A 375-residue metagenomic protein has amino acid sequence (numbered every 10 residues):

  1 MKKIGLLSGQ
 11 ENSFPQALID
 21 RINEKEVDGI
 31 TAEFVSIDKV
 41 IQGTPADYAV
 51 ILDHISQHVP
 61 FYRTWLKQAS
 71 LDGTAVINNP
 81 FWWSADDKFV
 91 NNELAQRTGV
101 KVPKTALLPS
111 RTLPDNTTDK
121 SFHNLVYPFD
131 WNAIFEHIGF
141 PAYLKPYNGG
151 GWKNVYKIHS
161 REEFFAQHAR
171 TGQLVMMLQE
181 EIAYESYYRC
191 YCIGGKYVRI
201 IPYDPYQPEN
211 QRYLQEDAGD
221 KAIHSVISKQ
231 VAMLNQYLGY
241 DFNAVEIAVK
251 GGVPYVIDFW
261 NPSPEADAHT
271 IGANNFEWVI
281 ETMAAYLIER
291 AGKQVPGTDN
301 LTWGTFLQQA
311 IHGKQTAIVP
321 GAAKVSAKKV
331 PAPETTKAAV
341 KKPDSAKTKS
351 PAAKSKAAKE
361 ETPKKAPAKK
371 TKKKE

Functional and structural regions predicted by a protein language model:
K2-S8, S70-G73, F81-Y188, E216-S228 (+1 more regions): Active-site nucleotide/adenylate-binding loops and adjacent lid/helix of ATP-dependent enzymes
G9-S121: Conserved N-proximal alpha/beta basic substrate-recognition cap immediately N-terminal to, or forming the N-lobe
E11-N12, Q57-H58, W83, N148-G150 (+4 more regions): Short, solvent-exposed loop/turn segments at secondary-structure junctions
P60-R63, L125-D130, I280: Well-ordered, non-membrane alpha-helical segments in soluble/globular domains
G172-V175, E181-L214, S228-A244, A248-Y255 (+1 more regions): Phosphate-binding core of ATP-grasp and ATP-grasp-like enzymes
E209-V256, E281-V295, N300-P320: A long amphipathic alpha-helix within ATP-dependent nucleotide-binding catalytic cores
E265-I280: Short, flexible active-site recognition loops that position polar ligands and cofactors
A323-E375: Intrinsically disordered, polybasic Lys/Arg-rich low-complexity tracts
